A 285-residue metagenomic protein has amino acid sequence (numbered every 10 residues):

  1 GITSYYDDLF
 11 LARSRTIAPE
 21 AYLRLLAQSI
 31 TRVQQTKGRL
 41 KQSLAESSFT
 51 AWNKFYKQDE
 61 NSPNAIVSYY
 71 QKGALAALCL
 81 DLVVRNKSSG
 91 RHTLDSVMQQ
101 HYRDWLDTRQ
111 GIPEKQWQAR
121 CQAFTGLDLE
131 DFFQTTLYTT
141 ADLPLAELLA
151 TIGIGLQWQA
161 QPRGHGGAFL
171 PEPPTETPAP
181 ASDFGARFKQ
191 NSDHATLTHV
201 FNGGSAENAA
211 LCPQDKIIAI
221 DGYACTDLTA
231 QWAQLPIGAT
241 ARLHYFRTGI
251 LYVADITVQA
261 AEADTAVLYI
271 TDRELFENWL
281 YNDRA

Functional and structural regions predicted by a protein language model:
G1-L11: An active-site-proximal "capping" alpha-helix that borders the catalytic cofactor pocket
D7-D8, T16-A285: C-terminal recognition in membrane/secretory proteostasis and scaffolding
